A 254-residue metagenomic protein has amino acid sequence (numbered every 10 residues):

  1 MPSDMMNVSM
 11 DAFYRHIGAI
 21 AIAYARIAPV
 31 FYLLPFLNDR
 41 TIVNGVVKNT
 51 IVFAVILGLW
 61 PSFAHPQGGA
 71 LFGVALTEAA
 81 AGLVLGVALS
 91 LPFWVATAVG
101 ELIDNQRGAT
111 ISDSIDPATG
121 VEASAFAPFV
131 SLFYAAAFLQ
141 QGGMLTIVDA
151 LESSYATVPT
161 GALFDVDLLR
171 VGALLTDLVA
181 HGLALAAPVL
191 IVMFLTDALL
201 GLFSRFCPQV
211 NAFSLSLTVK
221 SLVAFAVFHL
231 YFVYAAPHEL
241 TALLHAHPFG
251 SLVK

Functional and structural regions predicted by a protein language model:
M1-K254: Hydrophobic alpha-helical segments and their helix-loop boundaries in membrane and membrane-proximal proteins
